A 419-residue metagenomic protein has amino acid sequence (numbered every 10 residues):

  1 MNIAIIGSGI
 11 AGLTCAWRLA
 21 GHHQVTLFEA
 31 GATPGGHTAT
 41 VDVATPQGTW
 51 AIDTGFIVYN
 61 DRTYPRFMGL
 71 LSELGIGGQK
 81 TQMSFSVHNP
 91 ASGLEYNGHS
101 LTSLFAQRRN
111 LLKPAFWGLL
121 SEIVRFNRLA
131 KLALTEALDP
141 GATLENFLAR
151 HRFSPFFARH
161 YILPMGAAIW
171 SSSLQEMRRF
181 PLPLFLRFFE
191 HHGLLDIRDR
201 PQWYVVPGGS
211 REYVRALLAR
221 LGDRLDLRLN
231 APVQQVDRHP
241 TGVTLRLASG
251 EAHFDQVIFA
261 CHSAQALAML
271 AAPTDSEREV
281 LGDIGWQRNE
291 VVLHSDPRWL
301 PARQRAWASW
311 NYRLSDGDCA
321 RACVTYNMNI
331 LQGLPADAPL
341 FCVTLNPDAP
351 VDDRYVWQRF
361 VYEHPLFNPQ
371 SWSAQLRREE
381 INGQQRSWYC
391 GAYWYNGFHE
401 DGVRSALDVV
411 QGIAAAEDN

Functional and structural regions predicted by a protein language model:
N2-L27: N-terminal Rossmann-like FAD-binding beta1-loop-alpha1 element of flavoenzymes
A11, T33, A264: Conserved Rossmann-like nucleotide-cofactor binding loop
A20-A44: Glycine-rich FAD pyrophosphate-binding loop
V41-F67: N-terminal glycine-rich dinucleotide-binding loop that anchors FAD/FMN and/or NAD(P) in oxidoreductases
D42, H99-S100, C319-N419: Conserved flavin/dinucleotide-binding core of flavoenzymes
D61-L182: Mobile amphipathic helical/loop "lid" adjacent to a hydrophobic cofactor/ligand pocket
R187-L247, A252: Helical element adjacent to the flavin cofactor pocket in flavoenzyme catalytic cores
P232-E363: Mid-domain catalytic core of redox enzymes that form a hydrophobic substrate pocket/lid adjacent to a catalytic redox
